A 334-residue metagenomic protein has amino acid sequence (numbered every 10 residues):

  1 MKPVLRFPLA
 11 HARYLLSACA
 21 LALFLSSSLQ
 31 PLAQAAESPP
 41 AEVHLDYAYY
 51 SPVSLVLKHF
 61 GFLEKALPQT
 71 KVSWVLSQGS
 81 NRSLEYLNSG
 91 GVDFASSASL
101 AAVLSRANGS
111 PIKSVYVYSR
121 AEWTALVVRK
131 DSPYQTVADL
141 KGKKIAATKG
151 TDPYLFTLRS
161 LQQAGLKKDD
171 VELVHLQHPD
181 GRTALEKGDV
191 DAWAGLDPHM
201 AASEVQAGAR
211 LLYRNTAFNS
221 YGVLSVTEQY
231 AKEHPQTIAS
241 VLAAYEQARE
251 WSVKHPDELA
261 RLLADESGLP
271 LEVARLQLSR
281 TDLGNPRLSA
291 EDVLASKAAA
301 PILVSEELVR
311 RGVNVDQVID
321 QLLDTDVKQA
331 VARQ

Functional and structural regions predicted by a protein language model:
M1-H11: N-terminal secretory signal peptides that target proteins for export/translocation
L15-S28: Bacterial N-terminal signal peptides
S28-A36: Signal peptide processing junction and immediate N-terminal pro/mature segment of secreted/exported proteins
A36-K167, E172-Q177, D191-A194, L211-L212 (+1 more regions): Short, glycine-/small- and polar/acidic-enriched structural segments that line small-molecule recognition paths
F60, A66, Y86, G90 (+10 more regions): Structured segments of extracytoplasmic/periplasmic soluble domains in secreted or envelope-associated proteins
L100, D170-E266: Pocket-lining segment of extracytoplasmic ligand-binding domains
H234-R310: Secondary-structure end/capping motifs
V304-Q334: Conserved C-terminal helix/tail region of periplasmic/extracytoplasmic solute-binding proteins
